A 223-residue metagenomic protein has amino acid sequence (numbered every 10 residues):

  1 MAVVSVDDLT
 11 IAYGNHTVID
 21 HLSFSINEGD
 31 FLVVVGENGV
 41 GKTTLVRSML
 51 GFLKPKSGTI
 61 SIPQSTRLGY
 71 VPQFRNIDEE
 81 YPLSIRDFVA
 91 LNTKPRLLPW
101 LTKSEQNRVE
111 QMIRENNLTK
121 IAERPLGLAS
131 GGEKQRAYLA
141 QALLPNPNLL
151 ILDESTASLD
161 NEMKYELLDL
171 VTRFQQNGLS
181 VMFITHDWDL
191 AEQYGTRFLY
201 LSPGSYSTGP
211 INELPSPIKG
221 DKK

Functional and structural regions predicted by a protein language model:
L50: Helix-to-loop junction immediately C-terminal to a conserved catalytic motif
K103-I121: Conserved ABC ATPase "signature" region
P125-A129: Conserved ABC ATPase signature
L150-D153: Catalytic Walker B motif of ABC-type/P-loop ATPase nucleotide-binding domains
N161-M163: Helix N-cap at the start of a conserved alpha-helix in ABC-type nucleotide-binding domains
T185-H186: H-loop/switch region of ABC-family ATPase nucleotide-binding domains
T196-I211: H-loop (His-switch) and adjacent beta-strand-loop-beta switch element of ABC-type ATPase nucleotide-binding domains
